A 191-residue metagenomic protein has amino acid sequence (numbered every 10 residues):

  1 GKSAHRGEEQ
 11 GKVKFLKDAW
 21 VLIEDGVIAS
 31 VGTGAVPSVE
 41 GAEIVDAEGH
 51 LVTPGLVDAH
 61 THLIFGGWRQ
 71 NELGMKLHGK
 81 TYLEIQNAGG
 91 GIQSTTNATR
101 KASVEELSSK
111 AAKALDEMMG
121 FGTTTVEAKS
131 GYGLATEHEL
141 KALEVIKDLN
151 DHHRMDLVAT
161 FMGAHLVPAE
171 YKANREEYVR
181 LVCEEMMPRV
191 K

Functional and structural regions predicted by a protein language model:
G1-S38: N-terminal metal-binding scaffold of metallo-dependent hydrolase/deaminase domains
D18, G41, G49: Phosphate-coordination loops involved in phosphoryl transfer and adenosine-cofactor binding
V21, G26, G49, H60 (+3 more regions): Divalent metal-coordination and catalytic microenvironments
T33, G49, A164: Residues that form or immediately flank small-molecule/cofactor binding pockets and catalytic motifs
A42-D46, A159: Conserved beta-strand scaffold positions in the cores of enzyme catalytic domains, especially in NTP/NDP-utilizing
A47-K110: Metal-associated gating/positioning segment near the N- to mid-region
Q93-K110, D116, T124-K191: Metal-coordinating catalytic core of metallo-dependent amide/deamination hydrolases
